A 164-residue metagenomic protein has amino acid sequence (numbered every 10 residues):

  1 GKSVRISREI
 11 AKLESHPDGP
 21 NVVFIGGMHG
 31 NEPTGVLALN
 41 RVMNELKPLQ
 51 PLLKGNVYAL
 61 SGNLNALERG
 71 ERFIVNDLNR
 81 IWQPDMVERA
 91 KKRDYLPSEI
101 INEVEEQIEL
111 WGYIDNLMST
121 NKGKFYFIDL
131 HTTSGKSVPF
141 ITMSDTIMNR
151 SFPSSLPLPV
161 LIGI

Functional and structural regions predicted by a protein language model:
G1-I164: Structured catalytic-domain cores with a bias toward divalent-metal coordination
